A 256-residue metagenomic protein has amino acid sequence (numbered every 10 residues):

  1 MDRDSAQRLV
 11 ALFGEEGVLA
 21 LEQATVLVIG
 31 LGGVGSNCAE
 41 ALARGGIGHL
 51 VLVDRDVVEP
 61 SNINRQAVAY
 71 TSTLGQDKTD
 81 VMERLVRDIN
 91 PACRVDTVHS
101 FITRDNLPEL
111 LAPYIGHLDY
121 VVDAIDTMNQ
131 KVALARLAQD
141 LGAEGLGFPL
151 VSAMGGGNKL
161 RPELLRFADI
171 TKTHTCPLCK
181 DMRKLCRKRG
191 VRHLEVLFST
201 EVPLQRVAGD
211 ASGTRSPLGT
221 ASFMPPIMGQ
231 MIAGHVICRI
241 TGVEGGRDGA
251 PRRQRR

Functional and structural regions predicted by a protein language model:
M1-V26, P60: N-terminal charged helix/coil linker that caps or initiates catalytic domains
V28-G30, V53: Conserved N-terminal Rossmann-fold NAD(P)-binding element of oxidoreductases
V34: Hydrophobic/small residue at the entry helix of a nucleotide-binding pocket
I47-N90: Glycine-rich phosphate-binding loop and adjoining beta1-alpha1-beta2 segment of Rossmann-like nucleotide-binding folds
V98-L107: Conserved SAM/SAH-binding loop
N106-G116: Short amphipathic alpha-helix with an adjacent loop that forms part of the alpha/beta core around
Y114-D119, T127-R136, D140, G147-L150 (+3 more regions): Glycine-rich phosphate/adenylate-binding loop
